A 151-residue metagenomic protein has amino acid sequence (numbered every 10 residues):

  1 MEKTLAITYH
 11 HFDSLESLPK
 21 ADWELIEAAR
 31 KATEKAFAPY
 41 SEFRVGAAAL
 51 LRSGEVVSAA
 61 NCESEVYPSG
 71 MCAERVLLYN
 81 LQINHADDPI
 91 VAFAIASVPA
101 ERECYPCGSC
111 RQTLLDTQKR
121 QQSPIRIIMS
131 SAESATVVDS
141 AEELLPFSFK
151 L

Functional and structural regions predicted by a protein language model:
M1-A32, Y79, H85-L151: C-terminal binding/interaction regions
T33-P39: Short helix-to-loop capping/linker segments positioned immediately adjacent to catalytic or ligand/cofactor-binding
Y40-E42, M71: Short glycine/proline-enriched turns and hinge-like loops at secondary-structure junctions
E42-L51: Short beta-strand scaffold segments in enzyme catalytic cores
R44, P68, P106: Short glycine/serine/threonine-biased micro-segments
A48, C72, C110: Gly/Ser/Thr-rich beta-alpha loop segments that engage phosphate groups in nucleotides
N61-R75: Compact, glycine-rich, soluble single-domain proteins
